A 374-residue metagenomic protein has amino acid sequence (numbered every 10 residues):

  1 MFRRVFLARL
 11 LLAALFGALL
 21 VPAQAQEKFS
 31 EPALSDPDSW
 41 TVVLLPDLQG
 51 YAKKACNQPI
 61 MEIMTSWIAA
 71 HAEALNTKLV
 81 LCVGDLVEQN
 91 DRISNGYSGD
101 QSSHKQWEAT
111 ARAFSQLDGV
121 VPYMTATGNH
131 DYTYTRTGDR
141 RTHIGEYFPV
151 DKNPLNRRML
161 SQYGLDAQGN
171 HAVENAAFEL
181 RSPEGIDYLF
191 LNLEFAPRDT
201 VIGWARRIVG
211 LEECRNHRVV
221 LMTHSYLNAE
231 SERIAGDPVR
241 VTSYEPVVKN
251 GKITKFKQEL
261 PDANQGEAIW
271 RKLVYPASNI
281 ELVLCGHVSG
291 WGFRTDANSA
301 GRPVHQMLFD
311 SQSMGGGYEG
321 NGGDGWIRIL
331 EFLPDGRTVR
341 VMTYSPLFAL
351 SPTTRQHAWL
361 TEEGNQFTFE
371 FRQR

Functional and structural regions predicted by a protein language model:
Q26-S102: N-terminal active-site segment of His-dependent metallophosphoesterases
D36, N321-R374: A short C-terminal boundary segment appended to hydrolase-like catalytic domains
D38-T41, A74-V80, D118-M124, P183-L189 (+5 more regions): Loop/turn elements at helix/coil->beta-strand transitions in domains of secreted/extracellular proteins
L44-P46, K78-D85, Y123-G128, L193 (+4 more regions): Active-site neighborhood of phospho(di)ester-bond hydrolases with catalytic His/Asp-centered motifs
Y51-A52, E88-D91, T127-R136, V173-A176 (+6 more regions): Active-site environment of divalent metal-dependent phosphoester hydrolases
R92-G203, E213-R215, P246, F293-Q312 (+2 more regions): Extended active-site neighborhood of metal-dependent phosphoesterases/phosphodiesterases
G96-S103, I186, D199-G203, E212-I280: Active-site-proximal segments of metal-dependent phosphoesterases and phosphodiesterases across multiple
E245-T254, E259-P334: Conserved beta-sheet core of the metallophosphoesterase superfamily
